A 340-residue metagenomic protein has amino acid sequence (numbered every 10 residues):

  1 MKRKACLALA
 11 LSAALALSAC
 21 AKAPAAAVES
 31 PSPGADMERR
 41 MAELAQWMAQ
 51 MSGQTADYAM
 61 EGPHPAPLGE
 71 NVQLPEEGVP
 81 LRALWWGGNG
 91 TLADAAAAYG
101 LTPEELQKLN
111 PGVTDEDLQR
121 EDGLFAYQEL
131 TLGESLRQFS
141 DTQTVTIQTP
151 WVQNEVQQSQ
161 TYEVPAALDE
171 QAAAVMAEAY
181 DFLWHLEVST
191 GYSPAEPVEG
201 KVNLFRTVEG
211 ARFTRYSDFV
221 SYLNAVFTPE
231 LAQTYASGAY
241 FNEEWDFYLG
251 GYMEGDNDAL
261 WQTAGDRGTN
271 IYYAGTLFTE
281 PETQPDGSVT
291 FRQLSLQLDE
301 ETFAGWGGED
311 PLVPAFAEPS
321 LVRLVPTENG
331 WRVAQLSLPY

Functional and structural regions predicted by a protein language model:
M1-A10: Positively charged n-region of N-terminal signal peptides that target proteins for export
A16-A19: C-terminal motif of bacterial Sec signal peptides marking the signal peptidase cleavage site
A21-A23: Bacterial signal peptide processing site
P63-P103: Primarily a LysM-type cell-wall glycan-binding module
Q107-R120: Short acidic beta-strand-loop surface patches of small beta-rich interaction domains
Q160-L260: Core segments of small alpha/beta cavity-forming domains
Q262-Y340: Exposed beta-sheet edge and beta->alpha loop/turn motif
